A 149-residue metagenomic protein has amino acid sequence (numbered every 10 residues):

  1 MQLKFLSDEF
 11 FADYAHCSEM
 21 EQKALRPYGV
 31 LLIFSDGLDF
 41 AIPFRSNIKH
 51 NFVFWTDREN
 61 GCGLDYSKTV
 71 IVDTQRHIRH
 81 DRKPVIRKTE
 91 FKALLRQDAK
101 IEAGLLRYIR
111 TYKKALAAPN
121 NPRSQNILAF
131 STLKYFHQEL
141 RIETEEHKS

Functional and structural regions predicted by a protein language model:
M1-L25: GIY-YIG nuclease catalytic motif and its immediate N-terminal context
F5-S7, I42, V70-V72: Residues in well-ordered beta-strands of folded domains
F10, I48, R76: Residue-level detector of flexible, active-site-proximal loop/helix-junction positions within diverse enzyme catalytic
D13-E21, F52-V53, D81-T89: Low-complexity, polar-biased intrinsically disordered regions enriched in Pro/Ser/Thr/Gly
E21-L25, F34-K68: Compact nucleic-acid interaction/catalytic patches
E59-S149: C-terminal terminal-subdomain/extension
